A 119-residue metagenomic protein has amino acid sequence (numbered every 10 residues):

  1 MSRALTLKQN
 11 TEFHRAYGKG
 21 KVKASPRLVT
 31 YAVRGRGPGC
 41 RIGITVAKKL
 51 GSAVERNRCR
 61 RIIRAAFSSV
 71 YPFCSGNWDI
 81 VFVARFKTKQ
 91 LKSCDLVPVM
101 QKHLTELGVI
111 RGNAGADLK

Functional and structural regions predicted by a protein language model:
M1-K119: Positively charged, solvent-exposed patches that mediate nucleic-acid binding
